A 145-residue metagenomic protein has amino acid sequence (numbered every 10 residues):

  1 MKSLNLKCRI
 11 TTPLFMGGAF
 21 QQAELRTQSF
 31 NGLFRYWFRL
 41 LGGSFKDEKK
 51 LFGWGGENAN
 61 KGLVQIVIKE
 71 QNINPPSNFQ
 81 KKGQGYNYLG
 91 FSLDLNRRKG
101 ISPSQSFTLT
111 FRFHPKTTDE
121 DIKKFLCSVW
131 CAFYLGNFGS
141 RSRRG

Functional and structural regions predicted by a protein language model:
M1-G145: Small/polar/charged residue-enriched interaction surfaces, especially the RNA/DNA-contacting tracks of RNP/CRISPR
